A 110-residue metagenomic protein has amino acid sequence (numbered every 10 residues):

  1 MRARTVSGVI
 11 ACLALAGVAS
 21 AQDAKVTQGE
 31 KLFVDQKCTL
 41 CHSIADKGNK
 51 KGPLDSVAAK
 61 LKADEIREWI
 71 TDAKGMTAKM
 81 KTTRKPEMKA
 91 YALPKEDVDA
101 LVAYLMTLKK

Functional and structural regions predicted by a protein language model:
M1-V26, W69-D72, M76, P94 (+1 more regions): Post-cleavage N-terminal segment of exported redox proteins
S7-V9, A45-D46, M80-T82: A short alpha-helix capping/helix-coil boundary motif
C12, S20, G29-L32, V57 (+1 more regions): Short N-terminal micro-motifs specific to bacterial/archaeal maturation and metal-cluster initiation sites
V26, E30, L40-D72: Gly/Gly-Pro-rich "capping" loops immediately C-terminal to redox-active cysteine motifs in periplasmic/lumenal
K31-S43, R67-T71, P86-A90, D99-A103 (+1 more regions): C-type cytochrome heme c attachment motif
N49-A58, D72-A100, L108: Axial heme c-ligation environment in periplasmic c-type cytochrome domains
